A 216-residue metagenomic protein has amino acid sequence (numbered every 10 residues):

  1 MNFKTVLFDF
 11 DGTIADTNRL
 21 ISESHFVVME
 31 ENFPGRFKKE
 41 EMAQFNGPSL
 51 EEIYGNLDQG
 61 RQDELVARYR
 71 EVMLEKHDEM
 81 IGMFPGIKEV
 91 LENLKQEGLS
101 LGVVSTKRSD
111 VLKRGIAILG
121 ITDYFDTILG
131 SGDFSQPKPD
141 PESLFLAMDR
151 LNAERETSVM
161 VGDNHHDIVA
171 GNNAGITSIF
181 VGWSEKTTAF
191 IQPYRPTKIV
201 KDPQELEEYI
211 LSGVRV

Functional and structural regions predicted by a protein language model:
M1-K4, E92-K95, S109, K113-V216: Asp-based, Mg2+/Mn2+-dependent phosphohydrolase catalytic module
N2-E89, N93, E97: N-terminal helical cap/lid subdomain that shapes the substrate entry/recognition surface in HAD-like hydrolases
T13, S105-K107: Conserved phosphate-coupling serine/threonine residues in phosphotransfer and NTP-handling enzymes
F26, E71, R108-S109, I179: Hydrophobic alpha-helical segments, especially transmembrane helices and their immediate juxtamembrane helical caps
A67, V104-S105: Short alpha-helical segments used as structural interaction elements across diverse proteins
M83, V104, Q136: Residue-level marker of regulatory loop/turn positions in helix-turn-helix DNA-binding domains and in histidine
